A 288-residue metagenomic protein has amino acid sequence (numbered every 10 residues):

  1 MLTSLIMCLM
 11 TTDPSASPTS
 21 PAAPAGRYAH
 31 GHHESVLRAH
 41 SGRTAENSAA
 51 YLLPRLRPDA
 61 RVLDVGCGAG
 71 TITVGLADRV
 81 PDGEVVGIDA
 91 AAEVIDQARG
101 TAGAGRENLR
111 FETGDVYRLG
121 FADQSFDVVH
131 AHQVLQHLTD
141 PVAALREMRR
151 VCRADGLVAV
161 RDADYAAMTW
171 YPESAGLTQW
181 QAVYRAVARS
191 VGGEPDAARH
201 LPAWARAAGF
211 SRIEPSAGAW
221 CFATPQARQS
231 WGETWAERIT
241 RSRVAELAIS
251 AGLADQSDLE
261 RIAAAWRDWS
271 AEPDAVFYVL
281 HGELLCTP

Functional and structural regions predicted by a protein language model:
S17-T44: Class I SAM-dependent methyltransferase Rossmann-like catalytic core, especially the SAM/SAH-binding loop
P24, L63-V65, A69-R118: Class I SAM-dependent methyltransferase SAM/SAH-binding core
G42-P58, G75: Conserved alpha-helix/loop element of class I SAM-dependent methyltransferases that forms part of the SAM/SAH-binding
Y117-V128: A short acidic, Gly/Pro-enriched loop at the edge of an enzyme's catalytic core that lines a small-molecule cofactor
D127-D140: A short SAM/SAH-binding and catalytic strip from SAM-dependent methyltransferases
V142-L157: A short glycine-rich, Lys/Arg-flanked "PGG" loop and its adjoining helix->strand segment in the class I
A159-R228: Conserved catalytic/acceptor-binding region of the Class I
R212-P288: Conserved Class I S-adenosyl-L-methionine
